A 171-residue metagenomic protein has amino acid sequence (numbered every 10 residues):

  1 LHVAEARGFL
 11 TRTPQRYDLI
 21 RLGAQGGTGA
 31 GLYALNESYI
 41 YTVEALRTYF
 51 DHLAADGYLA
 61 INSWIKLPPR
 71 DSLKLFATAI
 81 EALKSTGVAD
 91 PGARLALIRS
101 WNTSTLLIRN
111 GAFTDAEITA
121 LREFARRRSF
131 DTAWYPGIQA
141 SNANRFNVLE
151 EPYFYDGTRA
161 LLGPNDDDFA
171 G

Functional and structural regions predicted by a protein language model:
L1-A112: Soluble catalytic regions of membrane-associated enzymes that act on cell-envelope and secretory-pathway components
E5-R7, S85-G171: Soluble small-group transferase modules, centered on the S-adenosyl donor enzyme superfamily
